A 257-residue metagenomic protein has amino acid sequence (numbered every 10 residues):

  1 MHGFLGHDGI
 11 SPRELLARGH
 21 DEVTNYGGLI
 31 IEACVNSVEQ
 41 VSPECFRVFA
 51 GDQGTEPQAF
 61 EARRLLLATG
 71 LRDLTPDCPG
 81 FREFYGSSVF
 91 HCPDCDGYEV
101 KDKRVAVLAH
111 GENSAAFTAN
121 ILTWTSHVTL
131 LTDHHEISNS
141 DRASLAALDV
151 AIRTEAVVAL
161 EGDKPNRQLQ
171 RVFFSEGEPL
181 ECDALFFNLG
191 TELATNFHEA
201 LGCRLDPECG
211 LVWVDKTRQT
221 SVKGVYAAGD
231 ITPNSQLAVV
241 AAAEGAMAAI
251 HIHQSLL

Functional and structural regions predicted by a protein language model:
M1-E14, A109-I137: Beta1-alpha1 glycine-rich phosphate/pyrophosphate-binding loop at the start of Rossmann-like nucleotide-binding domains
A17-A62, T123-V212, L257: A Rossmann-like FAD-binding core segment of flavoenzymes
E32-A33, K101-K103, V222: Phosphate-coordination loops involved in phosphoryl transfer and adenosine-cofactor binding
L71-A119: Glycine-rich dinucleotide-binding loop and its adjacent helix/turn
E83-E99, G190-L237, M247: FAD-site-proximal beta/loop scaffold in flavoenzymes
A115-F117, A228-L257: A conserved FAD-binding loop/helix module that cradles the flavin
